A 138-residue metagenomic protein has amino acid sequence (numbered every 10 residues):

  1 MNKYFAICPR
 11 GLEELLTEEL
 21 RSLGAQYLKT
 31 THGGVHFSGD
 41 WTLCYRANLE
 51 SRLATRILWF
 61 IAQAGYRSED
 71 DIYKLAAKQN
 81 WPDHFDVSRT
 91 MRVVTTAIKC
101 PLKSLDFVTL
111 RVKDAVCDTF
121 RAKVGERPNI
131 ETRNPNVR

Functional and structural regions predicted by a protein language model:
N2-V137: Accessory substrate-recognition/RNA-binding modules or partner subunits associated with SAM-dependent
